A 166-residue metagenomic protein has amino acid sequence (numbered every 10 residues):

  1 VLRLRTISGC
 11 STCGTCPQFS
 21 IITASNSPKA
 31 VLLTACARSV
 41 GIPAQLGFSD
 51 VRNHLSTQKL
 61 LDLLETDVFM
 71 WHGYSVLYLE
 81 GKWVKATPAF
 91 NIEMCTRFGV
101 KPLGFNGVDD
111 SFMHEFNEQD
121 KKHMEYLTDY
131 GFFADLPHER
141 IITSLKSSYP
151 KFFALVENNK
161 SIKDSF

Functional and structural regions predicted by a protein language model:
V1-I21: Secondary-structure boundary elements
T6-I7, I21-I22, I42, I92 (+2 more regions): Weak global preference for isoleucine
C10-C16, C36, Y78, C95: Generic recognition of cysteine residues
C16-P17, Q45-D50, T57-Q58: N-terminal start-of-chain detector that recognizes signal peptides and the immediate post-cleavage beginning
P17-A24, D62-L64: Conserved, aromatic- and glycine-enriched, well-ordered alpha/beta core segments that occur as contiguous structural
I22-F48, S75: Cysteine-centered nucleophilic/redox motifs
V51-F166: His-Asp-centered catalytic microenvironments across diverse enzyme cores, prominently the transglutaminase-like
